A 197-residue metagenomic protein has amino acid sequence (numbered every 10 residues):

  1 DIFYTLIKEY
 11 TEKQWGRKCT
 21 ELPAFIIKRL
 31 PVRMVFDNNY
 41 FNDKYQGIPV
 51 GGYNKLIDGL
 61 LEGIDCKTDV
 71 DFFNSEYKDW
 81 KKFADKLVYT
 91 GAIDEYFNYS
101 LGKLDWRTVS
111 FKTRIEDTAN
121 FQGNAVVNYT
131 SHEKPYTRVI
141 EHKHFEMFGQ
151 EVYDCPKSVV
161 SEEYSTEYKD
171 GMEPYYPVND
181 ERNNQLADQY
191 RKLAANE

Functional and structural regions predicted by a protein language model:
D1-K86, D94-F97: Active-site/ligand-binding neighborhood in enzyme catalytic cores
F73-L193: Mid-domain catalytic core of redox enzymes that form a hydrophobic substrate pocket/lid adjacent to a catalytic redox
A195-E197: Short FAD-binding loop at a beta-strand-to-alpha-helix junction that anchors the flavin cofactor in diverse
